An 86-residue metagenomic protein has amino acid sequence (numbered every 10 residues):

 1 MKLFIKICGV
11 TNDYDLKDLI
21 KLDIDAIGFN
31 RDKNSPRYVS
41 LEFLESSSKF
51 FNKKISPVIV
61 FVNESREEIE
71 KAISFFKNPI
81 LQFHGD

Functional and structural regions predicted by a protein language model:
M1-D86: Conserved N-terminal beta1-alpha1 strand-loop-helix module at the mouth
